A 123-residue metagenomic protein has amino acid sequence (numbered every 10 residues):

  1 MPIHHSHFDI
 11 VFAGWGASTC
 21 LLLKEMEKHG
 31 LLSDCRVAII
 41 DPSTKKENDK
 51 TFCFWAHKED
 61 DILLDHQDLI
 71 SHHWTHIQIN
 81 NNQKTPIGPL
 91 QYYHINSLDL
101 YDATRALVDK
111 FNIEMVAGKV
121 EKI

Functional and structural regions predicted by a protein language model:
P2-A38: N-terminal Rossmann-like FAD-binding beta1-loop-alpha1 element of flavoenzymes
I3-S6, L31-L32, S71-H73, N80 (+2 more regions): Flexible, charged surface loops at secondary-structure boundaries
S6, E59, K84-G88: General secondary-structure edge motif
G16-C20, W55-E59, H94-I95: A short linear-motif detector with a strong N-terminal bias
E25-Q83, D99: N-terminal FAD cofactor-binding segment of flavoenzymes
Q78-I123: Conserved N-terminal helical subregion
